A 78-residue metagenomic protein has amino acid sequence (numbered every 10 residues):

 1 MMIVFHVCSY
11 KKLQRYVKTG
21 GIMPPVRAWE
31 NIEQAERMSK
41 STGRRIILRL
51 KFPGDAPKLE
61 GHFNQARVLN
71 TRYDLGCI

Functional and structural regions predicted by a protein language model:
M1-M2, Y10-L13, T19-I78: Conserved NAD+-utilizing ADP-ribose enzyme module
